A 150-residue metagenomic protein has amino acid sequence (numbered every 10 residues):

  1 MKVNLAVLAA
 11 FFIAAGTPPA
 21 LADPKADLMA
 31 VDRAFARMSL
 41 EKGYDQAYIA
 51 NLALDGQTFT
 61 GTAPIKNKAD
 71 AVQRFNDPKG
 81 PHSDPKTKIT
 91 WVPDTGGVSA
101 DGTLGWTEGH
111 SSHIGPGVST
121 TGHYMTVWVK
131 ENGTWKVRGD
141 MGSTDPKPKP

Functional and structural regions predicted by a protein language model:
M1-L5: Positively charged n-region of N-terminal signal peptides that target proteins for export
A6-G16: Bacterial N-terminal signal peptides
I13, R74, P148-P150: Compositionally biased, proline/threonine/alanine/serine-rich low-complexity intrinsically disordered stretches
T17-L54, K149: Short, low-complexity N-terminal intrinsically disordered segments enriched in polar/charged residues
A26, G43-D101, P116-S119: A solvent-exposed, acidic/Ser-Thr-rich amphipathic alpha-helical stretch
F35, W91-P93, L104-E108, V127-W128 (+1 more regions): Short, structured motif recognition centered on aromatic/hydrophobic residues
E108-G115: Short beta-strand segments that buttress and anchor functional surface loops
T121-P146: Short beta-strand edge/turn micro-motifs at domain boundaries
